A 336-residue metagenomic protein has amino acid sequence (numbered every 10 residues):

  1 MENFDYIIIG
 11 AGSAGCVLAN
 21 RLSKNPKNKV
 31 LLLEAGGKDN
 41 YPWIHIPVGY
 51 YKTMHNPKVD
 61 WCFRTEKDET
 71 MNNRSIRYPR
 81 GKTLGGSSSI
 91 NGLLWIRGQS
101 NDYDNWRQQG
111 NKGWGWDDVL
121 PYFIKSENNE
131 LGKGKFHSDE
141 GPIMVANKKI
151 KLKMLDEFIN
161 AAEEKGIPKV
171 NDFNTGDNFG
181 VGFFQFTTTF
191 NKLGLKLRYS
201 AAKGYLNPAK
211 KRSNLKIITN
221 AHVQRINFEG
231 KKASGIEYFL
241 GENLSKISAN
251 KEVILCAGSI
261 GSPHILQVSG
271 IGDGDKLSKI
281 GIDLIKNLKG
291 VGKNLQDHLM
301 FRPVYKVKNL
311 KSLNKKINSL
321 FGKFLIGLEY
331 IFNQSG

Functional and structural regions predicted by a protein language model:
M1-I124, Y238, K279, I285-L288 (+2 more regions): N-terminal glycine-rich phosphate/pyrophosphate-binding loop and immediately adjacent elements
E2-F4, E242-E252, C256: Core beta-strand elements of the Rossmann-like FAD/NAD(P) dinucleotide-binding domain in flavoenzyme oxidoreductases
G12-S13, A35-K38, H222, K251-E252 (+2 more regions): Glycine-/small-residue-rich beta->alpha transition segments that form the dinucleotide
L18, H264-I265: Hydrolases whose catalytic domains are alpha/beta-hydrolase-1, hotdog thioesterase, or metallo-beta-lactamase-like
L22-N25, N207-K211, K246: A short acidic-Thr-Gly-centered motif at the start of a beta-strand
R107-A233, E237-F239, R302-G327: Conserved redox-cofactor binding core of oxidoreductases
P263, D273-G336: Mid-to-C-terminal "cap/lid" subdomains and adjacent gly/pro-rich loops that border and regulate access to redox
